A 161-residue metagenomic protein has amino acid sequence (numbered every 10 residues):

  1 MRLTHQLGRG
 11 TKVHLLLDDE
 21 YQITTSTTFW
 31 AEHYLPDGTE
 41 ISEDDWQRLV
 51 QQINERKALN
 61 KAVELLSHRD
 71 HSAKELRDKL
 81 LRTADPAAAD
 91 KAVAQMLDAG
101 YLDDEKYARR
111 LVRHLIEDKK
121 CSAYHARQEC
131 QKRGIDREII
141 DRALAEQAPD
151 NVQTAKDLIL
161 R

Functional and structural regions predicted by a protein language model:
M1-R161: An alpha-helical, amphipathic repeat domain used for nucleic-acid recognition, typified by the mTERF helical solenoid
